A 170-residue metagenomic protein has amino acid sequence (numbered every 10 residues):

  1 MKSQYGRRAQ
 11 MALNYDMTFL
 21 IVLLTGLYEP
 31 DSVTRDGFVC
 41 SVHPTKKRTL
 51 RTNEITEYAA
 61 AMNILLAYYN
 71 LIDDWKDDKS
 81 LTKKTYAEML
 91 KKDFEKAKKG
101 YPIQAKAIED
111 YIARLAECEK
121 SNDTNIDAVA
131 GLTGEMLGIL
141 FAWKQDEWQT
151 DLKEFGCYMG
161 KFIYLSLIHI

Functional and structural regions predicted by a protein language model:
M1-D73, K120-Y158: Alpha-helical phosphate/pyrophosphate-handling elements in metalloenzyme active cores
I55-C118: Hydrophobic alpha-helical segments and helix pairs
F162-S166: Alpha-helical scaffolding flanking metal-ion-dependent phosphate/phosphodiester catalytic sites
I168-I170: Conserved small/polar residues in nucleotide/adenosyl-binding loops
